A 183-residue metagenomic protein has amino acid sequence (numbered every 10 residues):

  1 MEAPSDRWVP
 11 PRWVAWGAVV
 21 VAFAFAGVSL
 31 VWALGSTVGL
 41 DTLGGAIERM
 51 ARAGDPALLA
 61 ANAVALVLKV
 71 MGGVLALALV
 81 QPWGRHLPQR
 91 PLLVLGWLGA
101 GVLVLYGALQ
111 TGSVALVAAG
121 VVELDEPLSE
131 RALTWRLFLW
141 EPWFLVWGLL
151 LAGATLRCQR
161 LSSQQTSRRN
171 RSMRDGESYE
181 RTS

Functional and structural regions predicted by a protein language model:
M1-F25: Cytosolic juxtamembrane helix and N-cap/initiation of the first transmembrane helix
E2-P11, L75-A100, R160-S183: Cytoplasmic juxtamembrane regions at transmembrane-helix boundaries
R12-W13, A60, L95, P127-W147: Individual transmembrane alpha-helices with interfacial aromatic-anchor signatures
A24-S36, G101-A118: C-terminal TM-helix exit segments that contain a strictly Trp-centered aromatic cap at the helix terminus
F25-A60: Hydrophobic transmembrane helix segments
A46-E48, T111-R136: Interfacial non-cytosolic loop connecting adjacent transmembrane helices
G54-A78, W97-G101: Core segments of alpha-helical transmembrane spans in multipass integral membrane proteins
V67-V74, L139-A154: Hydrophobic cores of alpha-helical transmembrane segments in multi-pass inner/ER membrane proteins, independent
